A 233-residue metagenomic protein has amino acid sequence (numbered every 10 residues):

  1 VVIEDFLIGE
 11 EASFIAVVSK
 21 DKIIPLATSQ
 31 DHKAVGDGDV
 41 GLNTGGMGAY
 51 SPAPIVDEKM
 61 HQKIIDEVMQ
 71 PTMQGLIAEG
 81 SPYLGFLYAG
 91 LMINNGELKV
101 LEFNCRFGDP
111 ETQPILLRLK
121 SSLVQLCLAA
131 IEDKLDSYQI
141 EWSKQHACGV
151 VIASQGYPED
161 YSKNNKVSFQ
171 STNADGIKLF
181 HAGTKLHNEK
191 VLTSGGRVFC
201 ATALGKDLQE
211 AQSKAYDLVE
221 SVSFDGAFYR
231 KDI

Functional and structural regions predicted by a protein language model:
V1-T112: Internal nucleotide-binding/catalytic subdomain
L7, A16-V18, I152-S154, A203-G205: Short beta-strand-to-loop capping motifs
V17-D21, Y50, P71-E79, N94 (+6 more regions): Change "in soluble alpha/beta enzymes" to "in soluble alpha/beta proteins
G41, Y50-S51, A174-K190, F199: Glycine-rich phosphate/nucleotide-binding loop
G45, V150, A211: Residue-level signal for inorganic ion chemistry
I65-L87, N104-G176, L186-H187: Active-site "cap" helix and flanking loop/linker of ATP-utilizing ligase/carboxylase catalytic domains
V167-A174, L179, A201, Q209 (+1 more regions): RNase H-like, Mg2+-dependent phosphodiesterase core, and more generally RNA phosphate-backbone-engaging helix-loop
K185-N188, T193-I233: Generic C-terminus detector
